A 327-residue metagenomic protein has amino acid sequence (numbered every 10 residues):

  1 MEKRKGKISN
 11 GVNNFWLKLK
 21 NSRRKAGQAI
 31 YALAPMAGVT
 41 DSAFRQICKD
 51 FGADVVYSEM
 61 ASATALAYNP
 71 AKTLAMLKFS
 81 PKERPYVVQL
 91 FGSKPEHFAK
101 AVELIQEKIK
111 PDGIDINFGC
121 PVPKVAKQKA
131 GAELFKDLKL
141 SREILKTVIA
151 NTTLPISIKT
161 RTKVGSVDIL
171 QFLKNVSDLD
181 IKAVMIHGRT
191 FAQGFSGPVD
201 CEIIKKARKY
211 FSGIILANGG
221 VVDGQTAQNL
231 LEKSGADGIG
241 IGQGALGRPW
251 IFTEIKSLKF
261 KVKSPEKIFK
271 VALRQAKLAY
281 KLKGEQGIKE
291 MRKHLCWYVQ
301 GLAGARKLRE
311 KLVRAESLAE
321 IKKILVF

Functional and structural regions predicted by a protein language model:
M1-N14, K18, G27, A37 (+6 more regions): Alpha/beta catalytic cores of nucleotide-metabolism and tRNA/nucleoside-modifying enzymes
E2, N10-S22, M36-P111: Glycine-rich, positively charged N-terminal anion/phosphate-binding segment
Y31-P35, V56-S58, Y86-L90, I114 (+4 more regions): Hydrophobic faces of well-ordered beta-strands that scaffold small-molecule active sites in alpha/beta enzyme cores
M36-G38, A61-A63, F91-S93, G119-P121 (+4 more regions): Active-site beta-loop-alpha junctions enriched in small/polar residues
D50, A99-A130, L138-G213, N229 (+1 more regions): Alpha/beta enzyme core
L66-N69, G194, R248-T253: Short, charged, surface-exposed secondary-structure boundary motifs
L66-S80, P123-E133, G197: An active-site metal/cofactor-coordinating segment within enzyme catalytic domains
K94, D137, G165, S196 (+1 more regions): Residue-level preference for long, well-ordered alpha-helices that form the structural scaffold of enzyme catalytic
